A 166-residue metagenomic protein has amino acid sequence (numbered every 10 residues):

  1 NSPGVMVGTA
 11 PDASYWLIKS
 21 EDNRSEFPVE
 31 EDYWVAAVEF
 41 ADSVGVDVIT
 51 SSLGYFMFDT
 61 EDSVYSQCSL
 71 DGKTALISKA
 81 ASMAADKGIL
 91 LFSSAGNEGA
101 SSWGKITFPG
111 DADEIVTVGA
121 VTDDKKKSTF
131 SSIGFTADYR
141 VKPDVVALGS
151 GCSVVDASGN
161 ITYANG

Functional and structural regions predicted by a protein language model:
N1-E30, V44-D47, F58-E61, D86-G88 (+2 more regions): Subtilisin-like serine protease catalytic core
P3-G4, S102-I106, T129-S132: Short beta-alpha junctions and helix-cap segments that line functional grooves
W16, T50, L90-F92, T117 (+1 more regions): Structural detector of well-ordered beta-strand residues that form the stable sheet scaffold of enzyme domains
E39-D71, S94: Short acidic, glycine-rich surface-loop motifs adjacent to enzyme active sites
D42, S82-D86, V146: Anion (oxyanion) recognition and catalysis
M57-F58, N97-W103, D124: Active-site environment of divalent metal-dependent phosphoester hydrolases
G72-G88: Catalytic-core regions built around general acid/base machinery
G110-G166: Extracellular S/T/G-rich loop segment that most often corresponds to the catalytic His/Ser-adjacent loop
